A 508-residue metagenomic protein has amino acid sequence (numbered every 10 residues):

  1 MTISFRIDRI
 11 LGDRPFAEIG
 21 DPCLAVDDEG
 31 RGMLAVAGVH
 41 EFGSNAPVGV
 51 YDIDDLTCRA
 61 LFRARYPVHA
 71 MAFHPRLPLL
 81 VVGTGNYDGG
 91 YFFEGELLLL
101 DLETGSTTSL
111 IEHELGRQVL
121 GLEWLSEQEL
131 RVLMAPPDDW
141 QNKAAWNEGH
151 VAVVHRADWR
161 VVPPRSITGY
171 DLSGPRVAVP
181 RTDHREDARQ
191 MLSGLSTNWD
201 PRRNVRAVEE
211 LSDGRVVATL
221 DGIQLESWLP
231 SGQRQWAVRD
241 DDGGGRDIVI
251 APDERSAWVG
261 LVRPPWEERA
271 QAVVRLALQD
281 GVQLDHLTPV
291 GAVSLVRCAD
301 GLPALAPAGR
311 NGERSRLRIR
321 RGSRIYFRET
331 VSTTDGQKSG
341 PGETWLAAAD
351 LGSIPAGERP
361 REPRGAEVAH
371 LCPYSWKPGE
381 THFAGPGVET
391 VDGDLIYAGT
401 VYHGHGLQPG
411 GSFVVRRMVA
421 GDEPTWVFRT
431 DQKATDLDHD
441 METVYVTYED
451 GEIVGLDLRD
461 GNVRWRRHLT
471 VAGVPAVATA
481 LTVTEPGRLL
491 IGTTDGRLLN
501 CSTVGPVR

Functional and structural regions predicted by a protein language model:
I7-A17, T57-F62, S106-E112, M191-W199 (+6 more regions): A short beta-strand motif characteristic of beta-propeller blades
A17-V26, R63-F73, E114-L125, S166-T182 (+9 more regions): Repeated scaffold domains used in trafficking and secretory/extracellular systems, primarily beta-propellers
R31-G32, R76-P78, E127-E129, D213-R215 (+6 more regions): Short coil/turn segments that connect the beta-strands within blades of beta-propeller domains
A35-V36, V82, R131-L133, A218 (+6 more regions): Residue position within the beta-strands of beta-propeller blades
V39-S44, N86-Y91, P136-N142, I223-Q224 (+6 more regions): Short glycine/acidic-enriched loop and turn motifs that connect beta-strands
G49, L98, A152, L225-E226 (+5 more regions): WD40 beta-propeller blade core
D52-L56, D101-G105, R156-D158, L229-Q233 (+5 more regions): Short loop/turn segments that connect beta-strands within beta-propeller blades
A144-A157, P475-R508: Blade-level signature of beta-propeller repeat domains, shared across WD40, Kelch, NHL, RCC1 and BNR/Asp-box propellers
